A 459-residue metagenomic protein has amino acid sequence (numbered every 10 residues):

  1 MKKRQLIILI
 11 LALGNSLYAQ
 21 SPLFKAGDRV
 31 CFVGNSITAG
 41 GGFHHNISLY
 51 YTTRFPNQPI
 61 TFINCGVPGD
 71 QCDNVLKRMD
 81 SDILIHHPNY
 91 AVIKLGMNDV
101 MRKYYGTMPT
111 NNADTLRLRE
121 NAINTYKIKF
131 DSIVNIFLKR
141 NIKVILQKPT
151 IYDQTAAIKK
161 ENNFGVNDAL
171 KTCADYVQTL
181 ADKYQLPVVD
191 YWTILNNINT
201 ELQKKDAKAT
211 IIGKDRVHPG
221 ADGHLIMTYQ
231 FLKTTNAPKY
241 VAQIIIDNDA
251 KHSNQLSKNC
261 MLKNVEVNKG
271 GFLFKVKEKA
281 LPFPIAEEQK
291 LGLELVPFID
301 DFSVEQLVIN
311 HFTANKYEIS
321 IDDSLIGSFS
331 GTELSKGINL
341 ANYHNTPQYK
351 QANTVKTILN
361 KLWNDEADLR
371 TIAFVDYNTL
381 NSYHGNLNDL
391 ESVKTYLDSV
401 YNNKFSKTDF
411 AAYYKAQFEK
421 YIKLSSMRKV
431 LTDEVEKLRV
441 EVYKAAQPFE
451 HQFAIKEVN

Functional and structural regions predicted by a protein language model:
M1-P22: Bacterial Sec-dependent N-terminal signal peptides
K2-K3, D28, T53: Short, intrinsically disordered low-complexity segments
L9, R29, A209-I211: Short, functionally important structural connectors and interaction interfaces within domains
Q20-V30: Membrane/wall-proximal cationic-aromatic binding patches
F24, H45-T61, D70-L225, Y229-N459: Alpha-helical cap/lid subdomain in secreted, periplasmic, or secretory-pathway luminal O-acyl-processing enzymes
D28-G42, P68-Q71: Catalytic nucleophile-elbow at a beta strand-turn-alpha helix junction centered on a G-D-S/GDSL motif, marking
